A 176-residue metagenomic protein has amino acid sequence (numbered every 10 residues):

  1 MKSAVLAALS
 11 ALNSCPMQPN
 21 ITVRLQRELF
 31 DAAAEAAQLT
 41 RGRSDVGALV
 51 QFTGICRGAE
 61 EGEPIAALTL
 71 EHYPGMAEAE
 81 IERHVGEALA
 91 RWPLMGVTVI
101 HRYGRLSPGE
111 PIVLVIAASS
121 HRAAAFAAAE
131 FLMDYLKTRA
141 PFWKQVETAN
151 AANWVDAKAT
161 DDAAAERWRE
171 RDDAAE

Functional and structural regions predicted by a protein language model:
M1-P16: Intrinsic disorder/low-complexity segments
C15-I112, F126-E130, D134-E176: N-terminal, polar/charged subdomain of small-to-medium soluble alpha/beta proteins
I112-S119: Short glycine-rich or small-residue beta-strand-to-loop segments that form or flank ligand, phosphate, metal/Fe-S
